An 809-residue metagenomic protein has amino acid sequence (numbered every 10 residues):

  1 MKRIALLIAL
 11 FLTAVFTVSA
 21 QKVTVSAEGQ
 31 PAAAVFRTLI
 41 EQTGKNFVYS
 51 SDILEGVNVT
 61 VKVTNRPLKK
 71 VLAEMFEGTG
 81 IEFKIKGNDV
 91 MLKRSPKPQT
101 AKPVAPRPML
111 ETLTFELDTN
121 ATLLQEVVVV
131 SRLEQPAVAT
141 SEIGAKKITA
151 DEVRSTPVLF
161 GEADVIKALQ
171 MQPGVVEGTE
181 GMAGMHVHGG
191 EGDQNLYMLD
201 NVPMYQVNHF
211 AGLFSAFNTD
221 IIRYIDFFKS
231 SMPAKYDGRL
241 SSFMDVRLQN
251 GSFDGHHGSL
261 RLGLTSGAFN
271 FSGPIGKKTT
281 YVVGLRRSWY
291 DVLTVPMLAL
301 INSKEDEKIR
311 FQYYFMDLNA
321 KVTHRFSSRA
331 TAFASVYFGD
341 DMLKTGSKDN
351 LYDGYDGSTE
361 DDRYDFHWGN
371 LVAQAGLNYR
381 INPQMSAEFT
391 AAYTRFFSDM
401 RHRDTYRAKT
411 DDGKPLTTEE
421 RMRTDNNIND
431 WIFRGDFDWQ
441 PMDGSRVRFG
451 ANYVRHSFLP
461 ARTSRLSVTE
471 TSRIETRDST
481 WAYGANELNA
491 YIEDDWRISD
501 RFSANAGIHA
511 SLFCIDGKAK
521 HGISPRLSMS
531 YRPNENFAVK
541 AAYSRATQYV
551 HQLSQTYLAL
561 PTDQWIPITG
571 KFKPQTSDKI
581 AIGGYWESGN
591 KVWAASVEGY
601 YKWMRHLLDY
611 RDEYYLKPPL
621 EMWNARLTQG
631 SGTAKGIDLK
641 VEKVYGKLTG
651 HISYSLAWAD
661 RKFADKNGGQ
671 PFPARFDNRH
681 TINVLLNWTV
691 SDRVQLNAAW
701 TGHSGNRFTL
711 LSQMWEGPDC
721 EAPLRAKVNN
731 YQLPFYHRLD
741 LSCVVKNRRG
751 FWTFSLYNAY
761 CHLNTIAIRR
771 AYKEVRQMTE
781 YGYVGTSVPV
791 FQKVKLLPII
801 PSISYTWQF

Functional and structural regions predicted by a protein language model:
F16-V104, A145, V187: N-terminal export/assembly leaders
R107-E116, E126-Q135, A139-D193, N201-M232 (+1 more regions): Periplasmic N-terminal accessory/gating domains of Gram-negative outer-membrane beta-barrel systems
G263-R287, K304-T345, D365-A387, Y393 (+1 more regions): Transmembrane beta-barrel wall of Gram-negative outer-membrane proteins
V292, R693, G702-D719, V744-F809: C-terminal beta-signal and adjacent terminal beta-strands/loops of Gram-negative outer-membrane beta-barrel proteins
R329-R380, R395-N427: Flexible loop and strand-edge segments within Gram-negative outer membrane beta-barrel domains
M342, F397, R462-L466, E535-I580 (+3 more regions): Surface-exposed extracellular loop regions of Gram-negative outer-membrane beta-barrel proteins, predominantly
D430-R434, D478-G484, N489, K573 (+5 more regions): Outer membrane beta-barrel strand-and-loop segments of large Gram-negative receptors, especially TonB-dependent
Y601-W603, A625-L710, T806: Gram-negative outer-membrane beta-barrel transporters
